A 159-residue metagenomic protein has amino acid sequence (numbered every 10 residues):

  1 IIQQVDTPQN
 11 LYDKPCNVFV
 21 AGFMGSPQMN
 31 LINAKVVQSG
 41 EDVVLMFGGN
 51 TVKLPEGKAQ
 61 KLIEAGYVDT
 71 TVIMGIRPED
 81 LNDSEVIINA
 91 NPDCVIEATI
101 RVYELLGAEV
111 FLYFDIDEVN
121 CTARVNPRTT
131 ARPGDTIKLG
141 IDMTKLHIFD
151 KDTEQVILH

Functional and structural regions predicted by a protein language model:
I1-T51: Internal alpha/beta loop-helix hairpins
Q4-V5, Y103, H159: Residue-level detector of high-confidence beta-strand sites
T7-P8, F19, S84-V86, V125-N126: Short beta-alpha junctions and helix-cap segments that line functional grooves
D13, D42-I100, T130-H159: Glycine/charge-rich catalytic "coupling/switch" loops of P-loop NTPases
I32, N50-K53, I96, V119-A123: Short beta-strand segments
Q38-D42, Y103-V110, K151: Short, conserved beta-turn/loop elements at beta-strand boundaries and strand-helix junctions
V44-G48, G75, F111-D117, R124: Short, acidic/hydrophobic/Gly-rich beta-strand patch recurrent on exposed beta strands that often constitutes part
